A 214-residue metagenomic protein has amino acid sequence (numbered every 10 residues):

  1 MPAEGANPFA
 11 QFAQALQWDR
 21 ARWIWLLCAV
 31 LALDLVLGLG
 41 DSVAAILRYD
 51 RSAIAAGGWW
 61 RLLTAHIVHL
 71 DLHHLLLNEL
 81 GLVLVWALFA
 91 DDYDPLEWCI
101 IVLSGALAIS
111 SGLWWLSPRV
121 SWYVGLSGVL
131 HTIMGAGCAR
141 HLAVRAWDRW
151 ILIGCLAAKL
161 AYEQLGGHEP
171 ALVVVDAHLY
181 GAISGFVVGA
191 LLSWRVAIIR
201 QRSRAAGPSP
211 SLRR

Functional and structural regions predicted by a protein language model:
M1-R20, E163-R214: C-terminal transmembrane module of polytopic alpha-helical membrane proteins
L16-D19, R51-G57, V144: Helix-boundary and loop/linker segments of multi-pass membrane transporters
W25-S110, W114-Y123, V173: N-terminal TM1-TM2 helical hairpin plus the immediately adjacent luminal interfacial "cap"
A29-V30, S104-A106, D148-K159: Central hydrophobic cores of alpha-helical transmembrane segments in multi-pass integral membrane proteins
L35, A87, S110-W115, G137-C138 (+2 more regions): Alpha-helical transmembrane segments of multipass membrane proteins
L47, R119-L126, V144-I153, E169-D176 (+1 more regions): A cytosolic-side transmembrane-helix exit/cap motif
L75-L82, V124-G135, V173-S193: Alpha-helical transmembrane segments that form the membrane-embedded catalytic/substrate-binding core of multi-pass
A90-W98, R140-W150: Membrane-helix interface "capping/anchor" motifs
